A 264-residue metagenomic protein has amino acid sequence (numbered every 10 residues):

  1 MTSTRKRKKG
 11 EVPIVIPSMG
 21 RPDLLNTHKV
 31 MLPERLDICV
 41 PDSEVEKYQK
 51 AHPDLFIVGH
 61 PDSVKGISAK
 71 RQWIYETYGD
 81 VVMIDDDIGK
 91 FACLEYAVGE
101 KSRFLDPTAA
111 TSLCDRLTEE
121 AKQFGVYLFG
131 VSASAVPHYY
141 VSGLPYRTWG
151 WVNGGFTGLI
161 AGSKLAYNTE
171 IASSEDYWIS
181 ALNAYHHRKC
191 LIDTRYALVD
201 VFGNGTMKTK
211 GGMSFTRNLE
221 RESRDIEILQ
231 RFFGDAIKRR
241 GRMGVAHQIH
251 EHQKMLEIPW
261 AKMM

Functional and structural regions predicted by a protein language model:
K6-P13, G20-L24, I171-S173, Y177-M264: C-terminal catalytic/acceptor-binding lobe
P13-L36, V40-A51: Short, well-formed alpha-helical segments that are part of the catalytic scaffolds of diverse glycosyltransferases
S18-D23, V64-K65, A161-S163: Short beta->alpha connector loops
M19-D23, V45, I88-F91, V136-H138: Short acidic, S/G/P-rich loop/turn micro-motifs used as interaction or catalytic elements
L25-T27, Y48-K50, A92-E95, Y139-P145 (+2 more regions): A short acidic (Asp/Glu
C39-I84, G89-D106: Active-site-proximal specificity loops/subdomain of glycosyltransferases
V81-D85, Y127-S132, C190-T194, K238-R240: A structural signal for short, well-ordered beta-strand segments and their strand-loop junctions that often border
F91-Y177: Conserved catalytic core of nucleotide-sugar-dependent glycosyltransferases
